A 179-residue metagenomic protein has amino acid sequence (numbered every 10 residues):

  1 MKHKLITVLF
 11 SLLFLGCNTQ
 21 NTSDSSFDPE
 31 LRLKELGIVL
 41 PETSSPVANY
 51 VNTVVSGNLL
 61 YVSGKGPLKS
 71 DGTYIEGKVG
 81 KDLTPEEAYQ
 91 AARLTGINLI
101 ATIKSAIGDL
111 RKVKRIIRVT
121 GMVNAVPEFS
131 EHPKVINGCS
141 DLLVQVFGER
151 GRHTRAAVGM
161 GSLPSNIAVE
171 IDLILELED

Functional and structural regions predicted by a protein language model:
M1-D24: Bacterial Sec-dependent N-terminal signal peptides
T19-D179: Short, polar/acidic, helix-capping and beta-turn segments at strand->helix junctions that line the mouths
